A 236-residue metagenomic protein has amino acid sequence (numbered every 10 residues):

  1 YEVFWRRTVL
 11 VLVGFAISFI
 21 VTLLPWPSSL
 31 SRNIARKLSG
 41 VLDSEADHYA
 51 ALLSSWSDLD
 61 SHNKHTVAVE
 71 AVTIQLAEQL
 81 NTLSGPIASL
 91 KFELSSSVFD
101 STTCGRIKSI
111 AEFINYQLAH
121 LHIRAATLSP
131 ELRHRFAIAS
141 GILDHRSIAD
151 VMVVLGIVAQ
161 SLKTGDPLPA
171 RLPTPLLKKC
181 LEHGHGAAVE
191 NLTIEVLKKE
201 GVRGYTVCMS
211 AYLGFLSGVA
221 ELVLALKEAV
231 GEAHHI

Functional and structural regions predicted by a protein language model:
Y1-V11, E70-E78: Phosphate-binding glycine-rich loops and adjacent basic patches that engage nucleotide phosphates, nucleic-acid
Y1-V9, W26-S31, S97-F99, T127-R133: Membrane-lumen (extracellular) interface motif
W5-V21, E45, L83, I114: Hydrophobic alpha-helical cores of multi-pass transmembrane domains in eukaryotic membrane proteins
A16-A35: Transmembrane signal-anchor/signal-peptide helices with a preference for the extracytoplasmic
A35-I236: Long, hydrophobic alpha-helical segments that serve as membrane-spanning/inserting helices
